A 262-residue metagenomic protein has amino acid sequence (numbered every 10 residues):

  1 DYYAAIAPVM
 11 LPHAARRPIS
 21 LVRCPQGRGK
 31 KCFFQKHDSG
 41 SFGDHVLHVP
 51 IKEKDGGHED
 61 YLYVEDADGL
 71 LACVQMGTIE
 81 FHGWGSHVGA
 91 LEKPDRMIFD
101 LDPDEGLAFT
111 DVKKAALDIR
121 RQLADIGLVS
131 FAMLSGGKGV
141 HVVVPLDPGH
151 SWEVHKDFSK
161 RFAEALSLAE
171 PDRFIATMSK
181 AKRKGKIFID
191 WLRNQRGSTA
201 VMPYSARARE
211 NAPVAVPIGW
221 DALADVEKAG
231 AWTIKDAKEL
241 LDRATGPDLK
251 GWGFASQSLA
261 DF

Functional and structural regions predicted by a protein language model:
D1, L11, A15-R16, I79-R96 (+2 more regions): C-terminal accessory nucleic-acid interaction domains of nucleic acid-metabolism proteins
D1-D95: Active-site loop/lid in soluble adenylation, ligation, and acyl-transfer enzymes
A7, L11, K113-A116, R120 (+4 more regions): Short, well-ordered alpha-helical packing segments
V22-C24, S130-G136, T177-A181: Short beta-strand
R28-K31, S41, L107, G139-H141 (+1 more regions): Flexible loop/turn segments at secondary-structure boundaries
L62-G136, L146-V154: Signature for HUH/AEP ssDNA processing cores
H141-D147, F188-W191: A short beta-strand motif that forms the metal-chelation/ATP-contact edge of phosphoryl-transfer active sites
